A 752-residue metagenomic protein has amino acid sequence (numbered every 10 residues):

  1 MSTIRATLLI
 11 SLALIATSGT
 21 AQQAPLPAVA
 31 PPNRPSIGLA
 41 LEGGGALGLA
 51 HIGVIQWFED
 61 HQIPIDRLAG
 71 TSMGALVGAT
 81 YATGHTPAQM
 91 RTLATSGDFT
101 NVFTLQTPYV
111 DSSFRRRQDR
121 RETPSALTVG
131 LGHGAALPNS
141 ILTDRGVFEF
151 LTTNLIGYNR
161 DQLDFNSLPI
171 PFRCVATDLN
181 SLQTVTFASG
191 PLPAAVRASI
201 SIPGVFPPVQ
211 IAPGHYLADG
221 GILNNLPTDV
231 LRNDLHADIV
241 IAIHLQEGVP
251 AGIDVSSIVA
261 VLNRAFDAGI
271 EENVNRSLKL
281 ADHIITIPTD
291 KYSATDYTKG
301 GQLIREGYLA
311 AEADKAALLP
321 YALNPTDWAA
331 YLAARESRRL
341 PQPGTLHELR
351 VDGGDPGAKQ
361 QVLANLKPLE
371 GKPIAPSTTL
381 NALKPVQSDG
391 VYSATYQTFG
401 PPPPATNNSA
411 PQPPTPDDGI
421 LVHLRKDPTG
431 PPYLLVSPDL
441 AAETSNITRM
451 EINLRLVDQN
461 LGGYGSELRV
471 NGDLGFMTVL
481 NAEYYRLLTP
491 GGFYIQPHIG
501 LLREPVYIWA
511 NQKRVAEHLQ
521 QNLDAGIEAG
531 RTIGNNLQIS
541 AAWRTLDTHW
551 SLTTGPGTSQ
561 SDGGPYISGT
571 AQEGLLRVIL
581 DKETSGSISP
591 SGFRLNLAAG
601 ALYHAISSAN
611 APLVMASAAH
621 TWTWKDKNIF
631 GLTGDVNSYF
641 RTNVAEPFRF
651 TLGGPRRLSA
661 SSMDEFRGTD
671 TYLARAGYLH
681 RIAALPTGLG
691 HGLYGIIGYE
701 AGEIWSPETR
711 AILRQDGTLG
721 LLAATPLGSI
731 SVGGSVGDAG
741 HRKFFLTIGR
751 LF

Functional and structural regions predicted by a protein language model:
M1-A6: Positively charged n-region of N-terminal signal peptides that target proteins for export
T7-T17: Bacterial N-terminal signal peptides
G19-T71, A79-P401, D427-P428: Patatin-like phospholipase
G44, G74, M90, L182 (+16 more regions): Buried hydrophobic packing residues in well-ordered domains
A176-D178, I287, V351-D355, L424-P428 (+9 more regions): Flexible glycine-/small-residue-rich
P368-P373, S377, I704, R710 (+1 more regions): C-terminal soluble interaction/assembly domains
D389, T395-L576, F650-R656, E665-G668 (+2 more regions): Gram-negative/organellar outer-membrane beta-barrel architecture
Y396, G419-L421, Y433-S445, V470 (+5 more regions): C-terminal outer-membrane beta-barrel translocator/porin domains of Gram-negative envelope proteins and their
